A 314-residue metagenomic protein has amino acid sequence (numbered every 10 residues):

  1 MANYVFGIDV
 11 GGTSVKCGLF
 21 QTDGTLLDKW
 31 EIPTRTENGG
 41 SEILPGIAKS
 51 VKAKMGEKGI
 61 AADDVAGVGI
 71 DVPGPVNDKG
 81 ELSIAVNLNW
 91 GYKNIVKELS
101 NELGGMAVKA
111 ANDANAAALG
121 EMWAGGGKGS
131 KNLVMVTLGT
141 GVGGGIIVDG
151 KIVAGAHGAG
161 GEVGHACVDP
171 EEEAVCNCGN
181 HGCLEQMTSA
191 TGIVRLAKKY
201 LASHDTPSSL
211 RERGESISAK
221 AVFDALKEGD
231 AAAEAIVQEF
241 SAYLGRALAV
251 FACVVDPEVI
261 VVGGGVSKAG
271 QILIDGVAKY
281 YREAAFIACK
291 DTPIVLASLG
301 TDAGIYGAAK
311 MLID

Functional and structural regions predicted by a protein language model:
A2-K49, G56, E81-I84: Short glycine-rich, Thr/Ser-proximal phosphate-binding strand/loop in the N-terminal lobe of ATP-dependent enzymes
V5-D9, V65-G69, L133-T137, G145 (+2 more regions): Short glycine-aspartate micro-motif
D9, D113, G139, A308: Active-site glycine-centered loops adjacent to acidic/histidine catalytic or metal-binding residues that shape
S14, L88, P257-Y280, L296-G300: Glycine-rich phosphate-binding loops at beta-strand->alpha-helix junctions
G40-A48, K52, G56, D63-V68 (+2 more regions): Glycine-rich phosphate-binding loop and adjoining helix at the ATP-binding site of ATP-dependent phosphoryl-transfer
K128-M187: Glycine-rich phosphate-binding loop of actin/hexokinase-like ATP-binding domains
H181-V259: A mobile "lid/hinge" subdomain adjacent to the ATP/sugar-phosphate binding pocket shared across diverse ATP-dependent
